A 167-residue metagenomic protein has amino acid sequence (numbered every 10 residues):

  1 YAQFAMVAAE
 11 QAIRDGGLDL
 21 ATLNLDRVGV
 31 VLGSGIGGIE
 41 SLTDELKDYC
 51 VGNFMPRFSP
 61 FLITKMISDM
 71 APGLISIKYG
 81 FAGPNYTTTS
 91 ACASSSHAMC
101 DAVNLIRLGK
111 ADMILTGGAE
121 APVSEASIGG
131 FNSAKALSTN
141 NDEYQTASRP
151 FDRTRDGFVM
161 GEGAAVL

Functional and structural regions predicted by a protein language model:
Y1, G33-G35: Acidic/polar N-terminal loop/beta-strand segments that form early-domain functional surfaces
Y1-V7, Q11: Glycine-rich anion/phosphate-binding loops
R14-D26, G35-L167: Acyl-thioester C-C bond-transforming condensing/cleaving domain
